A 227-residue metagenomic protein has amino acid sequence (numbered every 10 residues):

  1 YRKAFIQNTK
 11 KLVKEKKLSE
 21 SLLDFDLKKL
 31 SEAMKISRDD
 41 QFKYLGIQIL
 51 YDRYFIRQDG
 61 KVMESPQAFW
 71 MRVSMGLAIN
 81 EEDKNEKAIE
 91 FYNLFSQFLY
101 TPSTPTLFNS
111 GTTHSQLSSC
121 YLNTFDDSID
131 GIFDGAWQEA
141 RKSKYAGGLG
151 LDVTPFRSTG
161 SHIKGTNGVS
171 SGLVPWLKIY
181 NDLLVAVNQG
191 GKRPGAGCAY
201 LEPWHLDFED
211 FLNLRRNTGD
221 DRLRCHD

Functional and structural regions predicted by a protein language model:
Y1-D227: Extended catalytic cores of very large enzyme megasubunits
